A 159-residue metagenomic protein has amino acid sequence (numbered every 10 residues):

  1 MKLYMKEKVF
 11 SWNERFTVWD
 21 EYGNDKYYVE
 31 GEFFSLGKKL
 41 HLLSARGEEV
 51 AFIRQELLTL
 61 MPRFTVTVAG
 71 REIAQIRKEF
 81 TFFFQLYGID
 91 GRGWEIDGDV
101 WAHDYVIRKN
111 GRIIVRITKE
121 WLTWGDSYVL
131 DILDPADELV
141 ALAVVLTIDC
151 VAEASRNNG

Functional and structural regions predicted by a protein language model:
M1-G159: Intrinsically disordered, low-complexity proline/glycine-rich segments
